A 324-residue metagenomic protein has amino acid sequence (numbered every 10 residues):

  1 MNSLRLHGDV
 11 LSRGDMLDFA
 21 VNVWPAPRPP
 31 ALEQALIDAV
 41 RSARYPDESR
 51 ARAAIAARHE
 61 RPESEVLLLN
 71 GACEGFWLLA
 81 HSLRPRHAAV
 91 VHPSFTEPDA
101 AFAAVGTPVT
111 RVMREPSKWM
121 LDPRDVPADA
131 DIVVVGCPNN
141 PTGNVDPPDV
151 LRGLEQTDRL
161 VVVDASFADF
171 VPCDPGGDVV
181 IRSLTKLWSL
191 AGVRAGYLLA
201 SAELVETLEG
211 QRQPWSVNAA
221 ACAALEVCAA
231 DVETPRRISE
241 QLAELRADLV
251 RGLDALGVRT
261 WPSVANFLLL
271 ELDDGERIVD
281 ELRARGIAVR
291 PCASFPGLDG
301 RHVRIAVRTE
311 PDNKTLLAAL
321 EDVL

Functional and structural regions predicted by a protein language model:
M1-P46, A54-A57, D129, R159: N-terminal "arm"/small-domain region of PLP-dependent enzymes with the aminotransferase-like
R28-P29, D178-R259: PLP-dependent aminotransferase class I/II
P30, D274-E281, D312-T315: Short, conserved charged micro-motifs
A56-L78: Short loop-beta-helix segment that forms the pyridoxal 5′-phosphate
A80-A103, P108, V112-E115: Conserved PLP-anchoring active-site segment centered on the Schiff-base-forming lysine
T110, R114-D169: Active-site phosphate-binding strand-loop segment of PLP-dependent enzymes
A243, L253-R285: Conserved PLP-binding catalytic core of the aspartate aminotransferase-like
A284-R285, P296-L324: PLP-dependent enzyme catalytic core of the Aspartate aminotransferase-like
